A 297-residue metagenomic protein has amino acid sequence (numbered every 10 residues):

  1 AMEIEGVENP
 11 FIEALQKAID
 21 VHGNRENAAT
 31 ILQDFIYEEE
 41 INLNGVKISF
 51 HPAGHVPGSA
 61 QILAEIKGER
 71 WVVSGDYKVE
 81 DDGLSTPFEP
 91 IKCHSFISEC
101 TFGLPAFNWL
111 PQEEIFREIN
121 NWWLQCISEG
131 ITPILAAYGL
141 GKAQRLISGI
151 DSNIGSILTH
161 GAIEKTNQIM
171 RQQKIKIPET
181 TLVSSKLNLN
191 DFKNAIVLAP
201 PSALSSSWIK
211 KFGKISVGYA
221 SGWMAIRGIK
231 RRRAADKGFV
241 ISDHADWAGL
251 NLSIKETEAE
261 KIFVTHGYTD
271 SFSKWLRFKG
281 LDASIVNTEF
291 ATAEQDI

Functional and structural regions predicted by a protein language model:
A1-I134, G141, S148, S152: His/Asp/Glu-rich metal-coordinating catalytic cores of metallo-dependent phosphodiesterases/hydrolases acting on
I4-F11, A18, H22-N24, G149-I150 (+3 more regions): Short, aromatic/basic amphipathic alpha-helical patches
K17, V56, G75-Y77, C100-F102 (+6 more regions): Active-site metal-binding loops of divalent metal-dependent hydrolases
A29-Q33, G75-G83, I175-V183, I196-P201 (+1 more regions): Short gly/ser/thr-rich secondary-structure transition/capping motifs
S49, L63, V72, T132-A136 (+4 more regions): Conserved beta-strand elements of the Class I
H51-A64, Y77, D81-D82, C100 (+3 more regions): Active-site-proximal loop/helix segment associated with metal-binding centers of metalloenzymes
P90, L104-L189, K261-I297: Binuclear metal-ion centers of metallo-dependent hydrolases, dominated by the metallo-beta-lactamase
S152, S184-I297: C-terminal regulatory/interaction regions
